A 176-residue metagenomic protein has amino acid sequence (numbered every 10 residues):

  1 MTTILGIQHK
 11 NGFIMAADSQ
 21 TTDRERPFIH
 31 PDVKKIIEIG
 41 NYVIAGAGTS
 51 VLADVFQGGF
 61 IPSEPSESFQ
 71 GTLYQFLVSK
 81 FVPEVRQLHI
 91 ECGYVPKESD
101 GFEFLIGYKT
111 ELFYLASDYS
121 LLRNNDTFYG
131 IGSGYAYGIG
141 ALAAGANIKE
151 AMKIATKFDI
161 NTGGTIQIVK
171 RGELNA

Functional and structural regions predicted by a protein language model:
M1-S99, R123-E150, T162-G163, K170-A176: Conserved short S/T/G-enriched processing/targeting/catalytic segments and their helical context
S99-F104, Y108-F128: Long, charge-patterned amphipathic alpha-helical coiled-coil/hairpin "stalk" segments used as oligomerization
E150-K157: Low-complexity, intrinsically disordered Gly/Pro/Thr-rich segments
K157-T165: Short arginine-rich
